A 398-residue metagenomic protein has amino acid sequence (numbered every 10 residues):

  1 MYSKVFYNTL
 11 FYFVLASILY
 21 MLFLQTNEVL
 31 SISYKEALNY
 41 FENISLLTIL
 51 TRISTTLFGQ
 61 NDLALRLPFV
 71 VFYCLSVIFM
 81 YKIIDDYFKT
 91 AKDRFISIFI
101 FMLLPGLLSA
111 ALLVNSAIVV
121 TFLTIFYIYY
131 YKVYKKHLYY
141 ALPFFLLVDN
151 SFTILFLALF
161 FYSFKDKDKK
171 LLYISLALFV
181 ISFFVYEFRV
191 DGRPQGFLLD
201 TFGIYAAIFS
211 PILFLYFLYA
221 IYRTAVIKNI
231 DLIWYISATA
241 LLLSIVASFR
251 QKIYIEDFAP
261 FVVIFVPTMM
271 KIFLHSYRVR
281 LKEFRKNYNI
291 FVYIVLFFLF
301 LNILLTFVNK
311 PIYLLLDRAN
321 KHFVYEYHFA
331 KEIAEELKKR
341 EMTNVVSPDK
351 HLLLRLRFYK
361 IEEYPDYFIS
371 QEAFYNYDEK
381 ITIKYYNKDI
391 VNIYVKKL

Functional and structural regions predicted by a protein language model:
L15-L50, Q60-L63: Extracytoplasmic catalytic/substrate-binding loops of multi-pass membrane glycan-assembly enzymes
L67-Y87: Transmembrane-helix motifs of polytopic, lipid-linked glycan transferases
M80-L103, T121: Transmembrane-helix signature of polytopic, membrane-embedded enzymes that assemble or transfer cell-envelope glycans
S109-A117: Short acidic/glycine- and proline-prone juxtamembrane loop motifs at membrane-interface regions of multi-pass membrane
V119-H137: Specific aromatic-rich, kink-prone transmembrane helix
K252-R285: Hydrophobic/aromatic-rich transmembrane helices and adjacent perimembrane loops
Y277-N309: Signature aromatic-anchored transmembrane alpha helix within multi-pass, membrane-resident enzymes that catalyze glycan
L305-I390: Short periplasmic/luminal acceptor-recognition loop of GT-C membrane glycosyltransferases, typified by
